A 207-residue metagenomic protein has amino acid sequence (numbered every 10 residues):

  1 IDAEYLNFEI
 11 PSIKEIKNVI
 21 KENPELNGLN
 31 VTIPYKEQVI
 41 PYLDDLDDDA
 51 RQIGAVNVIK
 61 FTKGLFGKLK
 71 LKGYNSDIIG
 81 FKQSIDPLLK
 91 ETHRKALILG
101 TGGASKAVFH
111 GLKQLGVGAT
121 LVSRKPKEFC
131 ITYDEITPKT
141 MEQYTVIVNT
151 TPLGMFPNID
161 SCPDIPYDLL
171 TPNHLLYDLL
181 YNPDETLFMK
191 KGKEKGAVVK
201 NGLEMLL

Functional and structural regions predicted by a protein language model:
I1-L88: Phosphate/diphosphate ligand-binding glycine-rich loop within oxidoreductases
E4, K95, V117-G118: Residues at the starts of beta-strands that form the adenosine-phosphate
V31-Q38, A104, P152-M155, N182: Short glycine-rich anion-binding loops that position phosphate/pyrophosphate groups of nucleotides and phosphorylated
P41-D44, Q83, P87, H110 (+3 more regions): Short, well-ordered alpha-helices that flank and scaffold nucleotide-derived cofactor binding pockets
I53-N57, K125-K127, Y181, L203-L207: Short, acidic/turn-prone active-site loops that include or flank metal/cofactor- and phosphate-binding residues
N75-I78, I85, L89, R94-K113 (+1 more regions): Glycine-rich adenosine-cofactor-binding loop
Q114-I131: NAD(P)-binding Rossmann-fold cofactor-contacting core
F129-N201: Rossmann-like adenosine-cofactor binding region
